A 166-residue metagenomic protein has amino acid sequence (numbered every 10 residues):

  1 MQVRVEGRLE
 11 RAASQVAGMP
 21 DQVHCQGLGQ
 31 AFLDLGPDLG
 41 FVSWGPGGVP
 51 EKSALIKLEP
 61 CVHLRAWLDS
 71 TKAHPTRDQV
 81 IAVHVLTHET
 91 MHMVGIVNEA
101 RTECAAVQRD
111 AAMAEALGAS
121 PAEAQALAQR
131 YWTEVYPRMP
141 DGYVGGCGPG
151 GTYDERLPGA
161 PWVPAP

Functional and structural regions predicted by a protein language model:
M1-V5, A13, H24-L33, L39 (+4 more regions): Metalloprotease/metallohydrolase-associated module, dominated by Zn2+-dependent proteases
P37-A82, T90: Active-site scaffold of zinc-dependent metalloenzymes
T71, T76, T87-T90, T102 (+2 more regions): Residue-identity detector for threonine
V80-V107: Active-site recognition of the HExxH zinc-binding catalytic motif
